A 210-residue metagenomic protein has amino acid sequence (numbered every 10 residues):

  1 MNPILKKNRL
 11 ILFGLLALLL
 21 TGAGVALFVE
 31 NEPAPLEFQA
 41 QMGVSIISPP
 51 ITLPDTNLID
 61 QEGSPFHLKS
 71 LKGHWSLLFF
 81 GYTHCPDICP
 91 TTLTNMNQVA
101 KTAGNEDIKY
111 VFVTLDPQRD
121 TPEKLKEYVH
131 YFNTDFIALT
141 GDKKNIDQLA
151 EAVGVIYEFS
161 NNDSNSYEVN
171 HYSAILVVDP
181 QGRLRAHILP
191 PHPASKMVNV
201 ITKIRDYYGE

Functional and structural regions predicted by a protein language model:
M1-L53, I204, Y208-E210: N-terminal targeting signals for export/organelle localization
Q41-S76: Short extracytoplasmic
I51-L53, L71-W75, N105-Y110, D120 (+1 more regions): Extracytoplasmic
I59, I137-G141, E158: Short acidic-hydrophobic, aromatic-tinged amphipathic segments that line or gate anion-handling sites
F66-T92, M96: Short active-site neighborhood of thiol/selenol oxidoreductases, capturing the structured segment around
P90-T94, I201-E210: Short, solvent-exposed cationic patches
T91-L149: Structural microenvironment flanking redox-active thiols in thiol-disulfide oxidoreductases
N145-T202: Thiol/disulfide oxidoreductase modules built on the thioredoxin-like
